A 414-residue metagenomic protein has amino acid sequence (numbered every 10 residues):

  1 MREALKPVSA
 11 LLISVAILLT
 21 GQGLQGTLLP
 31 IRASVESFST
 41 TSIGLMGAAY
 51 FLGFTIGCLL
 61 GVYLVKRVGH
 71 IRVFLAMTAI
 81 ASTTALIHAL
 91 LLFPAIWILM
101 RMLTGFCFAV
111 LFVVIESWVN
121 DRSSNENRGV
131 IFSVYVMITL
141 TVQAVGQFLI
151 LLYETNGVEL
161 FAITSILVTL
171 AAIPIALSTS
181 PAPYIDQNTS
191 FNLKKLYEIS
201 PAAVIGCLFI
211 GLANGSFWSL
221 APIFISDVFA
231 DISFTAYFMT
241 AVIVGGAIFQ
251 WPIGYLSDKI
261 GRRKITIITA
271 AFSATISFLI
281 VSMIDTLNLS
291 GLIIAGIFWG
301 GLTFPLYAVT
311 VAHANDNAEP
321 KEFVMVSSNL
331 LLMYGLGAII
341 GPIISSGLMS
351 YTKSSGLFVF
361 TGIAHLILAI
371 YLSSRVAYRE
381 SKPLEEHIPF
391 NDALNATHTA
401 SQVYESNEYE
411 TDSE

Functional and structural regions predicted by a protein language model:
M1-E3, P183-S190, R375-E414: Intrinsic disorder in cytosolic terminal tails and internal cytosolic loops of multi-pass membrane transporters
R2-F51, S200-A203, N214-V228, T235-F238: Helix-loop boundary and gating motifs at the non-cytosolic
T40-T41, N125-Y135, I232-S233, A318-L330: Loop-to-transmembrane helix entry/capping segments in MFS-fold secondary transporters and related SLC/MFSD carriers
G57-H70, E154, F249-R262, M349-S350: Helix-to-loop junctions at the C-terminal end of transmembrane segments in multipass secondary transporters
R72-I87, S165, K264-L279, G362: Structural signature of the two symmetry-related core transmembrane helices
V110-S123, F304-E319: Intracellular juxtamembrane helix-capping segments at the cytosolic ends of symmetry-related transmembrane helices
L151, S165-I185, L368-V376: C-terminal membrane-cytosol helix-exit motif in multi-pass small-molecule transporters
R263-Y307: C-terminal transmembrane helical hairpin of 12-TM major facilitator-type secondary transporters
